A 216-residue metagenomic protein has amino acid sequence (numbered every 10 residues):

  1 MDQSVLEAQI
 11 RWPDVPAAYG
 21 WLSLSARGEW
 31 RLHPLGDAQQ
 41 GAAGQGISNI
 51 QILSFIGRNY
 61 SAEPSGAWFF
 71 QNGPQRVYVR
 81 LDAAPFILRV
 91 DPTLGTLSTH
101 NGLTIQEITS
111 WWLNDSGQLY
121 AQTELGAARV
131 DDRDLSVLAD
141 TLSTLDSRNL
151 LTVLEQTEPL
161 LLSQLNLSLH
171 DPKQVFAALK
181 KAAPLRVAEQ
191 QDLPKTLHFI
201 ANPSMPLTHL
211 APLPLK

Functional and structural regions predicted by a protein language model:
M1-S54: Long alpha-helical, hydrophobic tracts
G20, G66-W68, T109-S110, L119: Residue-level detector of beta-strand structural context in well-folded domains
R27, L35, G73, L81-A83 (+2 more regions): Surface loops and adjacent helix of pleckstrin homology
L32, Q40-F86: Short, well-structured hydrophobic secondary-structure segments
H33-Q39, N72-Q75, Q122-A128, N202-S204: Secondary-structure transition/turn motif
R76-L88, L94-T96, A128-T144: Charge-rich alpha-helical segments
A84-G117: Surface-exposed beta-loop interaction hotspot
H100, L113-K216: Glycine-rich, aromatic-bearing surface loops/beta-hairpins
